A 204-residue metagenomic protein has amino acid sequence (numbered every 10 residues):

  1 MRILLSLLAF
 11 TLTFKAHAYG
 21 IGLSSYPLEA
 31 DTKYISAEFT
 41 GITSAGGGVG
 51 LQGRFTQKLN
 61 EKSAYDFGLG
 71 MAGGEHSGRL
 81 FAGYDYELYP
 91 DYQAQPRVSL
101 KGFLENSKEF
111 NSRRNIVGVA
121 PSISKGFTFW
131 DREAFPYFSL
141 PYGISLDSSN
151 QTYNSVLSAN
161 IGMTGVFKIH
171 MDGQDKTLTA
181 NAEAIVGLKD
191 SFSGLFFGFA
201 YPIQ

Functional and structural regions predicted by a protein language model:
I3-T13: Sec-dependent N-terminal signal peptides
T11, L28-A30, Q93: A generic structural signal for short, non-catalytic loop/turn and secondary-structure boundary residues
A16-M71: Short glycine/proline- and aromatic-enriched beta-strand/turn motifs that initiate or cap beta-hairpins
I21-S25, T32-Y34, A45, L59 (+1 more regions): Outer-membrane beta-barrel transmembrane domain signature
A37-F39, V98-L100, A180: Generic structural motif
G50, N60, S77-R79, Q95-R97 (+1 more regions): Short connector loops at helix/strand junctions that flank enzyme active sites, especially segments positioning acidic
G53-F55, Y65-F67, Y84, I123 (+1 more regions): Membrane-embedded beta-strands that build the outer-membrane beta-barrel scaffold
A64-K101: Mid-chain, structured segments of secreted extracytoplasmic proteins
